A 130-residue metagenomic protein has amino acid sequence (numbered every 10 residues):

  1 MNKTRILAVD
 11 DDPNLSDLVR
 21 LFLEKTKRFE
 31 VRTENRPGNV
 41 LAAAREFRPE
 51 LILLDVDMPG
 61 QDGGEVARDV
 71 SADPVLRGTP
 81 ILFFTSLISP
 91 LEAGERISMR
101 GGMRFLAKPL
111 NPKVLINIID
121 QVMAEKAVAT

Functional and structural regions predicted by a protein language model:
P13-R32, R100: Two-component/phosphorelay signaling modules centered on CheY-like receiver
T33-L51: Acidic, metal-coordinating helix/loop segments flanking the phosphotransfer/catalytic sites of two-component signaling
L54-D55: Active-site T/S-Asp motif of two-component receiver
M58: Receiver (REC) domain active-site loop signature in two-component systems and cognate sites in sensor histidine kinases
F84-T85: Hydrophobic/aromatic residues positioned on beta-strands within the core alpha/beta folds
P109-I119: C-terminal output helix
D120-T130: The C-terminal output helix
